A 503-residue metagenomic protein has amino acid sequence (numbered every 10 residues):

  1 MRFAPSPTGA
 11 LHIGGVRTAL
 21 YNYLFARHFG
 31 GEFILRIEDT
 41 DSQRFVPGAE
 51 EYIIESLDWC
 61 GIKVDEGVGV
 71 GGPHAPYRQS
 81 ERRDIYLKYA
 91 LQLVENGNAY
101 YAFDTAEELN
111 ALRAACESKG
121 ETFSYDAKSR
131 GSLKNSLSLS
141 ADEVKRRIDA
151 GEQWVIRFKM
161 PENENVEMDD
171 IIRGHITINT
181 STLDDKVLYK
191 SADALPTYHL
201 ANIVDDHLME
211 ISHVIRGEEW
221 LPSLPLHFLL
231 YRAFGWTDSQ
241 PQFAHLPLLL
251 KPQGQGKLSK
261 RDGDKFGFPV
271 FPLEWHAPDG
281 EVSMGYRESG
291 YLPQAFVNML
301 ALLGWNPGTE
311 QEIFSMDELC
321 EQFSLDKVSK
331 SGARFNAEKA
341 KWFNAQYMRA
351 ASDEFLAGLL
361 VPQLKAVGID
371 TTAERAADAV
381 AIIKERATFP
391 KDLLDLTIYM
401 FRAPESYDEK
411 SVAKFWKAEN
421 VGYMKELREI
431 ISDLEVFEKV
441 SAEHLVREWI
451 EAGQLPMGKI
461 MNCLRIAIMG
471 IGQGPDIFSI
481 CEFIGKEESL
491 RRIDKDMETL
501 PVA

Functional and structural regions predicted by a protein language model:
M1-T122, P222-A233, A295: N-terminal Rossmann-like or analogous alpha/beta NTP/dinucleotide-binding catalytic cores that position adenine
R2-P7, I34-D39, M209-I215, P278-S283 (+2 more regions): Glycine- and acidic
I13, P47, A194, L221-L224 (+8 more regions): Conserved structured core elements
N22, I53, L93, G97 (+8 more regions): Residue-level signal for inorganic ion chemistry
Y101, T105-D262, P269, V282 (+1 more regions): Active-site cores that bind ATP or allylic diphosphates and position pyrophosphate for catalysis
F234-T237, Q242-Y407, M469-A503: Catalytic adenosine-cofactor/nucleotide-binding cores of aminoacyl-tRNA synthetases and other
S411-V446: Long, amphipathic alpha-helical coiled-coil segments characteristic of histidine-phosphotransfer scaffolds
E438-I484, E488: Helix-rich, typically C-terminal accessory recognition domains appended to large enzymatic cores
